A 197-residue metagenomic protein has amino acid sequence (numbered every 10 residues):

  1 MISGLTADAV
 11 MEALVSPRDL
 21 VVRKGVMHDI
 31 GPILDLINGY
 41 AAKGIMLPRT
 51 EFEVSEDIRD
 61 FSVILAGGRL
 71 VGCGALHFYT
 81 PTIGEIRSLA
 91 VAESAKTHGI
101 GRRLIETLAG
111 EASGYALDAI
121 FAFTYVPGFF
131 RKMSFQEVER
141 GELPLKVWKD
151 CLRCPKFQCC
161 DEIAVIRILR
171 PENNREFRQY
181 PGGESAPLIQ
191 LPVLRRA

Functional and structural regions predicted by a protein language model:
M1-V22, M27: C-terminal catalytic "cap/lid" subdomain
L20-V21, G114-I120: Short active-site oxyanion
P32-D35, F78: Ligand-binding pocket scaffold of soluble enzyme catalytic domains
D35-P48: Helix-loop element at the rim of GNAT/NAT acetyltransferase active sites that forms part of the acceptor-substrate
I45-G67, V71-V91: A conserved beta-strand-loop-helix scaffold within acyl/acetyltransferase catalytic domains
V91, T97-A112, A122: Conserved acetyl-CoA-binding loop-helix of GNAT-fold acetyltransferases
D118, T124-Q158: Conserved active-site alpha-helix within GNAT-family acetyltransferase domains
L143-A197: C-terminal "cap" of GNAT-fold acetyltransferases
